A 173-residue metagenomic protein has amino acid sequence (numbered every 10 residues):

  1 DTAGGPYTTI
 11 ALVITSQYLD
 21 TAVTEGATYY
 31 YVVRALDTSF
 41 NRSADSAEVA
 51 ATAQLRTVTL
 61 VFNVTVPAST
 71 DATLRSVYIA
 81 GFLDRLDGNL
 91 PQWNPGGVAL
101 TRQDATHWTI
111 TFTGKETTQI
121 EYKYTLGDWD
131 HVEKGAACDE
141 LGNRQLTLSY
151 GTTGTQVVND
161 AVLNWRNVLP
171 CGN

Functional and structural regions predicted by a protein language model:
D1-T8, V32: Extracellular low-complexity, O-glycosylation-prone stalks/linkers
T9-I14, A99-Q103: Short beta-strand segments within Ig-like beta-sandwich modules, predominantly Fibronectin type-III
I14-L19, T106-W108: Short S/T/G- and acidic-enriched coil/turn segments that sit immediately N-terminal to beta-strands in beta-sandwich
D20-N41: Beta-strand-rich modules
G26-T28, T117-E121: Extracellular Ig-like/FN3 beta-sandwich strand-entry sites
L36-L55: Extracellular fibronectin type III
A68-T117, G127-S149: Aromatic-rich carbohydrate-binding modules that target alpha-glucans
G151-N173: Compositionally biased low-complexity segments at domain edges in trafficked proteins and select soluble regulators
